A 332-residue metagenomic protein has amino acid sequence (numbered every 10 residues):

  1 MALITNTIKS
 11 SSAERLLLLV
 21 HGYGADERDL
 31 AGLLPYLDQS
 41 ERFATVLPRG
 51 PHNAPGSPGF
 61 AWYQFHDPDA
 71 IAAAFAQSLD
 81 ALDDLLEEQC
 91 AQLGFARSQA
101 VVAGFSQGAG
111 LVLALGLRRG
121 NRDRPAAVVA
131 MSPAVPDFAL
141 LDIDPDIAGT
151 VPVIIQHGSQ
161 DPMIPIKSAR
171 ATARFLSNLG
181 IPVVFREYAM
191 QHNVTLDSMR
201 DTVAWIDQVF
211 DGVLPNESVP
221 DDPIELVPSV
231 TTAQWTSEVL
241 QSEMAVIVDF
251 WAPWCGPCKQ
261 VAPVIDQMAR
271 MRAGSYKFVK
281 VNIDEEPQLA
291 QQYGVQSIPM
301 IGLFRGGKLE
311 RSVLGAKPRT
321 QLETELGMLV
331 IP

Functional and structural regions predicted by a protein language model:
M1-F95, Q99: Serine-hydrolase catalytic machinery in alpha/beta-hydrolase-like enzymes
L18, S242-W251: Short active-site neighborhood of thiol/selenol oxidoreductases, capturing the structured segment around
G32-L37, K259-R272: Typically the conserved alpha-helix immediately C-terminal to a functionally engaged Cys/Sec in thioredoxin-like
G104-G108, V112: Gly/Ala-rich beta-loop-alpha elbow adjacent to hydrolase catalytic centers
I154-H157, D161: Short beta-strand/loop motif that positions the catalytic acidic residue of the alpha/beta-hydrolase fold
R170-P223: C-terminal catalytic histidine-bearing segment of alpha/beta-hydrolase fold enzymes
P228-A245: A short beta-strand-turn-helix
S297, G302-P332: Non-catalytic, surface beta->alpha helical segment in thiol-disulfide oxidoreductase systems
